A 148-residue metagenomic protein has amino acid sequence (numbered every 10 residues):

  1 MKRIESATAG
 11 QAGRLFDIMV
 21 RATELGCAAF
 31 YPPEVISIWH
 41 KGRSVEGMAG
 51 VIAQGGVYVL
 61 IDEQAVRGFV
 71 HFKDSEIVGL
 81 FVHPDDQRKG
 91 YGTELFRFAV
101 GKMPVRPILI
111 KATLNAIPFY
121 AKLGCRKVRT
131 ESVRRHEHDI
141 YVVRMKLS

Functional and structural regions predicted by a protein language model:
K2-D17: A short beta-loop-alpha structural element at the N-terminal edge of CoA-dependent acyl/N-acetyltransferase catalytic
V20-E46: Conserved GNAT-fold acetyl-CoA-binding loop/helix
G55-G68: Conserved beta-hairpin
V70-S75: A conserved beta-strand-loop-helix scaffold within acyl/acetyltransferase catalytic domains
I77-Q87: A short, internal acetyl-CoA/4′-phosphopantetheine-binding micro-motif in the GNAT/acyltransferase core
R88-G101: Conserved acetyl-CoA-binding loop-helix of GNAT-fold acetyltransferases
K111-P118, E131-S148: C-terminal "cap" of GNAT-fold acetyltransferases
A121-E131: Conserved acetyl-CoA-binding loop of GNAT-fold acetyltransferases
